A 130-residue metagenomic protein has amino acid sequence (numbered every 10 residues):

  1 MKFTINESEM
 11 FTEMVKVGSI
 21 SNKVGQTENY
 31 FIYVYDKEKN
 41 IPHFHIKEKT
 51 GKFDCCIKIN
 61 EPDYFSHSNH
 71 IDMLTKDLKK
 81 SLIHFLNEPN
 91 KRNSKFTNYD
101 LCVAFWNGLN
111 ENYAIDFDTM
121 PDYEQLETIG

Functional and structural regions predicted by a protein language model:
M1-G130: Metal-centered catalytic cores of metalloenzymes
